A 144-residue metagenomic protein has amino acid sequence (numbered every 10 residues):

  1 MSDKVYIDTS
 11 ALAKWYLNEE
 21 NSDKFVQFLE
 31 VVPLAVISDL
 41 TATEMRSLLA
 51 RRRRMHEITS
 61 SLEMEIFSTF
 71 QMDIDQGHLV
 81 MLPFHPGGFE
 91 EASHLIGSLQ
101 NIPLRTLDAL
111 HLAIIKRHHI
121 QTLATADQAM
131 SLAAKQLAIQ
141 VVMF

Functional and structural regions predicted by a protein language model:
M1-E44, L48, R52-E65, Q136-L137: Short, well-structured N-terminal submotif of metal-dependent ribonuclease cores
N21-D23, S68, A109-L112: A generic local structural motif
R46-L95: Active-site-proximal, substrate-binding regions of enzyme catalytic domains and RNA-binding/basic surfaces
L79-L132: Active-site neighborhoods of divalent-metal-dependent phosphate/nucleic-acid chemistry enzymes
